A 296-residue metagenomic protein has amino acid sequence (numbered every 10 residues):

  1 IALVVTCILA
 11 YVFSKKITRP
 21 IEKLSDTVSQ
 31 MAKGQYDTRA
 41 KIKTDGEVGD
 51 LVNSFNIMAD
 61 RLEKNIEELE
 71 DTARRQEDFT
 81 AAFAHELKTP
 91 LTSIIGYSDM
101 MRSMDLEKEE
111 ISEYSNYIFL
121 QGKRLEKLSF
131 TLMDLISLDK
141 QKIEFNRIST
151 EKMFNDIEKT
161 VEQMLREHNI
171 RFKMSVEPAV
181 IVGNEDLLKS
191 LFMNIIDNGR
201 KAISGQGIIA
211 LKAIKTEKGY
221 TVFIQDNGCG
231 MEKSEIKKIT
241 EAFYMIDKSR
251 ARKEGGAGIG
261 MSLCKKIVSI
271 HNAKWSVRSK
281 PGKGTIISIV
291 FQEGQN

Functional and structural regions predicted by a protein language model:
I1-A81, I95-R102, S137, A242 (+5 more regions): Membrane-proximal HAMP signal-relay module
D45, G49, E144-E162, I214: A conserved beta-strand-to-alpha-helix junction within the catalytic ATP-binding
L120-L125: Short alpha-helical segment of the dimerization/phosphotransfer core of two-component systems
D139-E144, V176, V180-N184: Conserved micro-motifs of the catalytic ATP-binding
N198-R200: Short helix-loop "hinge" at the ATP-lid/N-box region of the Bergerat-fold HATPase_c
Q206-K218: Short beta-strand/loop element within the Bergerat-fold HATPase_c
D226: Acidic ATP/Mg2+-coordinating residue in the GHKL
M231-M245: Short conserved segment of the HATPase_c
